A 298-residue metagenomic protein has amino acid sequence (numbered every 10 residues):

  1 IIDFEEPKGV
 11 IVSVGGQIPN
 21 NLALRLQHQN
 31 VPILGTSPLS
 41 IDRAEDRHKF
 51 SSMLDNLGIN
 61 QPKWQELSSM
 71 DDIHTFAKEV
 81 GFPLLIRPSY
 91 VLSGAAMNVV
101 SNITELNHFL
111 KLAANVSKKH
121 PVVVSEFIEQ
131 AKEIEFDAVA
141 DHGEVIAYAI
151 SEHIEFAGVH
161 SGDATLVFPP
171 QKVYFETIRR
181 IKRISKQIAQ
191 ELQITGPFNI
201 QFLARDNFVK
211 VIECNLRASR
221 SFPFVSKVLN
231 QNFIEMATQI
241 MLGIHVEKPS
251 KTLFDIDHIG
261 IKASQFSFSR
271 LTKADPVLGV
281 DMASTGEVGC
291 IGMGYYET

Functional and structural regions predicted by a protein language model:
I1-P7, I18-N20, G35, L57 (+3 more regions): ATP-dependent carboxylate activation and anion-phosphoryl transfer catalytic cores that bind Mg-ATP to form
E5-E45, N60-E66: A short, GP-enriched loop/loop-strand-helix hinge that lies immediately N-terminal to, or at the N-terminal rim
V12, R87, N199: Short beta-strand segments at enzyme active-site cores
T36-M97: A conserved helix-loop-beta module that forms one wall/lid of the active-site cleft in ATP-utilizing catalytic domains
